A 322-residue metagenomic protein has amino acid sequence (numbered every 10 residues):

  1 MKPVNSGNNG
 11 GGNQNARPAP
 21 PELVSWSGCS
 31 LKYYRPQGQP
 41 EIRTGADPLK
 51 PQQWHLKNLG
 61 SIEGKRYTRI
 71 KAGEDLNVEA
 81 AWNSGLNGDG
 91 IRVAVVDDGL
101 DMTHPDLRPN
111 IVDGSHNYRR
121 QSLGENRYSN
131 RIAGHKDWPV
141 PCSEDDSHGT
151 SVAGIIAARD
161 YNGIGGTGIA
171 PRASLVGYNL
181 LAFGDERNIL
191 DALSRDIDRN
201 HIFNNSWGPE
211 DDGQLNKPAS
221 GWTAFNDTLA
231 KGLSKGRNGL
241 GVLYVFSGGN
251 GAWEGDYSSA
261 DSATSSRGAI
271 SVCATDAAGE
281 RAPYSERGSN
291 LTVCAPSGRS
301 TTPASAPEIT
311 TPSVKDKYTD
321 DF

Functional and structural regions predicted by a protein language model:
M1-K32: Ser/Thr/Gly/Pro-rich low-complexity, disordered linker/stalk segments of secreted and cell-surface proteins
Y33, Q39-A173, L181, E186-T223 (+3 more regions): Active-site core segment of subtilase-fold serine proteases
D98, N250, P296: Conserved post-beta-strand hinge residue in the HATPase_c
T103, D212-L215, W253-Y257, E280-P283: Extracytoplasmic/secreted cell-surface and envelope-processing proteins
R108-G114, G221, A260-S265, G288-N290: Glycine-rich, phosphate-binding/catalytic loops in enzymes
N204-S206, V245-G249, V272-C273: Active-site neighborhood of phospho(di)ester-bond hydrolases with catalytic His/Asp-centered motifs
F246, G251-S266: Glycine-rich, charge-decorated loop segments at or immediately adjacent to ligand/cofactor-binding or catalytic sites
D261-F322: Extracellular S/T/G-rich loop segment that most often corresponds to the catalytic His/Ser-adjacent loop
